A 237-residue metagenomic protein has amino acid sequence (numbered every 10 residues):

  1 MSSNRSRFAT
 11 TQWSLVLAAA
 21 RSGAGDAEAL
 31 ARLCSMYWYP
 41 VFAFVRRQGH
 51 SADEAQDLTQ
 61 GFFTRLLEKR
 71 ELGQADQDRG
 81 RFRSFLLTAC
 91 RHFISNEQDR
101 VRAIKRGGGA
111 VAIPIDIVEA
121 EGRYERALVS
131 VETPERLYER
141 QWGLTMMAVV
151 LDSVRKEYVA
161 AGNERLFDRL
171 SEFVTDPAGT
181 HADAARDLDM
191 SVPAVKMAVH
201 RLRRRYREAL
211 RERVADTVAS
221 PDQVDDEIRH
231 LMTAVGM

Functional and structural regions predicted by a protein language model:
M1-M237: Intrinsic, short, N-terminal disordered tails of RNA polymerase sigma-factor systems
